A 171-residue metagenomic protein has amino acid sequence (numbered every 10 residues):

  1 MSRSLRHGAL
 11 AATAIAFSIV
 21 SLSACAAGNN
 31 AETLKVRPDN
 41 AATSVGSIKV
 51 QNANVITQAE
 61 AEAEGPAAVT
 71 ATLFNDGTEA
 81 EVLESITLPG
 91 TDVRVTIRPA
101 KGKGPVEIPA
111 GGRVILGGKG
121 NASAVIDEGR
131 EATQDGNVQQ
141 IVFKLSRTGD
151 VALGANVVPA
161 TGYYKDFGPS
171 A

Functional and structural regions predicted by a protein language model:
M1-A12: Bacterial N-terminal signal peptides that target proteins for export
I15-I19: Alpha-helical transmembrane segments
V20-A24: C-terminal motif of bacterial Sec signal peptides marking the signal peptidase cleavage site
A26-G28: Acidic, negatively charged sequence tracts
N30-K144, G154-A171: Compact, glycine-rich, soluble single-domain proteins
T148-V151: Short acidic/polar inter-strand loop motif in beta-rich domains
